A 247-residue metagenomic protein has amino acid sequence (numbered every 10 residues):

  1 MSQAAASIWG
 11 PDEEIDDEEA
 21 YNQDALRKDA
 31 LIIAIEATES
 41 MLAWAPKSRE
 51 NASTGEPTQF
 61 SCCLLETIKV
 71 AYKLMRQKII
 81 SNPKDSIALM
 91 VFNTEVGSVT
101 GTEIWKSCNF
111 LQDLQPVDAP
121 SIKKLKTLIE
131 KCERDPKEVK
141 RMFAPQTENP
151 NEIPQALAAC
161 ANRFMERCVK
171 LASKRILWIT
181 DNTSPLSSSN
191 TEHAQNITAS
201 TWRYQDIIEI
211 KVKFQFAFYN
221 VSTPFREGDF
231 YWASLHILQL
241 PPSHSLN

Functional and structural regions predicted by a protein language model:
M1-A20: Negatively charged sequence features
D16-Y21, Y72-Q77, C160-E166, N190-H193 (+1 more regions): Eukaryotic intrinsically disordered and solvent-exposed regulatory patches
A20, D24-A30, S53-L64, M142-I153 (+2 more regions): Amphipathic alpha-helical protein-protein interaction segments
D24, K47, P57-S61, P150 (+3 more regions): N-terminal intrinsically disordered, low-complexity, charge-rich
D24-L125, R175-I179, Q215-V221: Von Willebrand factor
I79, F110-K174: Von Willebrand factor
D85-L89, N151-A161, L171-T183, I207-K211 (+1 more regions): Elongated alpha-helical scaffolds
S184-N247: Eukaryote-biased recognition of electropositive, low-complexity segments and basic polyanion/acidic-motif-binding
